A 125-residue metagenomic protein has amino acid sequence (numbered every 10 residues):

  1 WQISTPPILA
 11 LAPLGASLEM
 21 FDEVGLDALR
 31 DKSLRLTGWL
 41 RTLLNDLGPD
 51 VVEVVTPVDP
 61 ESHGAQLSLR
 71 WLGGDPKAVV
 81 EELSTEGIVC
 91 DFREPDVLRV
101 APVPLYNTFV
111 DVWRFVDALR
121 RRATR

Functional and structural regions predicted by a protein language model:
W1-I3, F21-W71: Conserved small-domain helix->loop->beta segment predominantly found in fold-type I
W1-L11: Active-site region of PLP-dependent enzymes
L9-P13, R35, A78: Generic recognition of short, well-ordered alpha-helical interface segments
A10, D59-E61, F92-D96: Short, flexible turn/loop "capping" segments at secondary-structure junctions
L14-S17, F115: Buried hydrophobic packing segments
G74-R125: PLP-dependent enzyme catalytic core of the Aspartate aminotransferase-like
